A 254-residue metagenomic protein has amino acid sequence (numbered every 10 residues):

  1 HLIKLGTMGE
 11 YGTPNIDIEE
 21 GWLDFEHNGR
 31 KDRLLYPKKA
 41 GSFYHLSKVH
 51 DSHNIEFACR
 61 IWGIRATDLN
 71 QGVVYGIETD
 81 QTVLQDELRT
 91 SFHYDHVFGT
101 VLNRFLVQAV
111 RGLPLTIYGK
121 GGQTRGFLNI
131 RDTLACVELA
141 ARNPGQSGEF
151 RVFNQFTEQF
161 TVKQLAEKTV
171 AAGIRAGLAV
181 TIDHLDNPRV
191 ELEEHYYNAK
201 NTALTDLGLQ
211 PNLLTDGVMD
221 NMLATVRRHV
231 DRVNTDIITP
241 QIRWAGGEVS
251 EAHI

Functional and structural regions predicted by a protein language model:
H1-F43, T67: Conserved Rossmann-fold NAD(P)-dependent oxidoreductase catalytic core, especially the SDR/UDP-sugar
L2-G6, T67-V73, G126, N154: Structural signature of the Rossmann-like NAD(P)-dependent dehydrogenase/reductase core
M8-Y11, V74-G76, T133, F160: Conserved sequence/active-site signature of Rossmann-fold short-chain dehydrogenase/reductase
N15, V49, W62-I64, G76-N103 (+5 more regions): Glycine/proline-rich active-site loop of Rossmann-fold NAD(P)-dependent oxidoreductases
D24-L34, V74, T79-D80, D86 (+3 more regions): A short C-terminal helix-loop "cap" of Rossmann-like NAD(P)-dependent dehydrogenase/epimerase domains
S47-I55: Conserved catalytic Lys-bearing alpha helix of Rossmann-like short-chain dehydrogenase/reductases
A109-I254: C-terminal substrate-binding subdomain of Rossmann-fold SDR/epimerase-dehydratase oxidoreductases
